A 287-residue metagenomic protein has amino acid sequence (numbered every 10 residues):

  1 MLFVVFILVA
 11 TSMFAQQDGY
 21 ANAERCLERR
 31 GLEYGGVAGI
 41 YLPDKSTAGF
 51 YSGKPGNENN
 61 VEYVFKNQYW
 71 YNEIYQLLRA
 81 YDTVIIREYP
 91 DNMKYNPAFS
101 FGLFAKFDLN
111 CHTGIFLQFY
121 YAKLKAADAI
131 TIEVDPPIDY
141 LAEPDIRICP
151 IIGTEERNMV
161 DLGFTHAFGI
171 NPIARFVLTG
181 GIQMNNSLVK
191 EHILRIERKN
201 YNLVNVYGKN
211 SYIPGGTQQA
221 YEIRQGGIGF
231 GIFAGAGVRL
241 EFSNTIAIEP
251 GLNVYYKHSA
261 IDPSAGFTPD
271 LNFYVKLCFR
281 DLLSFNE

Functional and structural regions predicted by a protein language model:
A15-K106, C278-L282, E287: Short glycine/proline- and aromatic-enriched beta-strand/turn motifs that initiate or cap beta-hairpins
G19-Y20, I232, G237-E287: Predominantly the C-terminal beta-signal and adjacent terminal strand-loop region of outer-membrane beta-barrel
R25, F104-D108, T165-A167, G229 (+2 more regions): Transmembrane beta-barrel domains of outer membrane proteins
R29, D108-H112, G169-I173, E241-T245 (+1 more regions): Outer-membrane beta-barrel channels and translocator barrels
L32-Y34, F99-L103, N158-L162, F230-A236 (+1 more regions): Hydrophobic, lipid-facing positions within transmembrane beta-strands of outer-membrane proteins
E33, G114, R175-V177, A247: Membrane-spanning beta-strand positions in outer-membrane beta-barrel proteins
G36-L42, L117-K123, L178-N186, A236-V238 (+2 more regions): Transmembrane beta-barrel strands of outer-membrane/channel proteins
T47-P55, V61-N96, A122-N158, N186-G229 (+2 more regions): Extracellular/periplasm-exposed beta-strand and loop segments of Gram-negative cell-envelope proteins, dominated by
